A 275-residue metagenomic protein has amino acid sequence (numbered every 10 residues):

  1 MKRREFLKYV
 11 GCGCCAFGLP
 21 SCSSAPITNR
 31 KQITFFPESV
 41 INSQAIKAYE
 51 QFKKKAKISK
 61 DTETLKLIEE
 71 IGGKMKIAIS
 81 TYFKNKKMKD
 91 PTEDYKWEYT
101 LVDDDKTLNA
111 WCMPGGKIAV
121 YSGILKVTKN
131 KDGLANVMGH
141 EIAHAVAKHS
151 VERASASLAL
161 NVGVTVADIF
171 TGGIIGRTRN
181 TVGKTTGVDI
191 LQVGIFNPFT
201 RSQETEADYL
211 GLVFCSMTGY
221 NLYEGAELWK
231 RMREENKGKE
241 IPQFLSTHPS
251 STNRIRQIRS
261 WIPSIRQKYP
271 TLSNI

Functional and structural regions predicted by a protein language model:
K2-I275: A Zn2+-metalloprotease active-site environment signal
